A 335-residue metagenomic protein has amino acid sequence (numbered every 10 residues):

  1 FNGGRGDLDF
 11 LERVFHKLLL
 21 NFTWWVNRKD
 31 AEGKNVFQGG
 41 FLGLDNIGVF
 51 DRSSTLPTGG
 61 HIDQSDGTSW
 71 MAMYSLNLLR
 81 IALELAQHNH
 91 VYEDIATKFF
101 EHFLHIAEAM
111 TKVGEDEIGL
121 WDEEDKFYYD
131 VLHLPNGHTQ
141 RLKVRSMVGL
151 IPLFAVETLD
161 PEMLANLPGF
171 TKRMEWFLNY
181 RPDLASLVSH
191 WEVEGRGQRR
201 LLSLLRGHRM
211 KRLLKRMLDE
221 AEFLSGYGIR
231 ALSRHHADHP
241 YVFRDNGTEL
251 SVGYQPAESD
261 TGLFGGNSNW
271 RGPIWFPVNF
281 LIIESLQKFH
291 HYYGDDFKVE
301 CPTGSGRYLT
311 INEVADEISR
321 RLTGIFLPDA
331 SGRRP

Functional and structural regions predicted by a protein language model:
F1-P335: Acidic, mature catalytic/reactive cores of soluble proteins
